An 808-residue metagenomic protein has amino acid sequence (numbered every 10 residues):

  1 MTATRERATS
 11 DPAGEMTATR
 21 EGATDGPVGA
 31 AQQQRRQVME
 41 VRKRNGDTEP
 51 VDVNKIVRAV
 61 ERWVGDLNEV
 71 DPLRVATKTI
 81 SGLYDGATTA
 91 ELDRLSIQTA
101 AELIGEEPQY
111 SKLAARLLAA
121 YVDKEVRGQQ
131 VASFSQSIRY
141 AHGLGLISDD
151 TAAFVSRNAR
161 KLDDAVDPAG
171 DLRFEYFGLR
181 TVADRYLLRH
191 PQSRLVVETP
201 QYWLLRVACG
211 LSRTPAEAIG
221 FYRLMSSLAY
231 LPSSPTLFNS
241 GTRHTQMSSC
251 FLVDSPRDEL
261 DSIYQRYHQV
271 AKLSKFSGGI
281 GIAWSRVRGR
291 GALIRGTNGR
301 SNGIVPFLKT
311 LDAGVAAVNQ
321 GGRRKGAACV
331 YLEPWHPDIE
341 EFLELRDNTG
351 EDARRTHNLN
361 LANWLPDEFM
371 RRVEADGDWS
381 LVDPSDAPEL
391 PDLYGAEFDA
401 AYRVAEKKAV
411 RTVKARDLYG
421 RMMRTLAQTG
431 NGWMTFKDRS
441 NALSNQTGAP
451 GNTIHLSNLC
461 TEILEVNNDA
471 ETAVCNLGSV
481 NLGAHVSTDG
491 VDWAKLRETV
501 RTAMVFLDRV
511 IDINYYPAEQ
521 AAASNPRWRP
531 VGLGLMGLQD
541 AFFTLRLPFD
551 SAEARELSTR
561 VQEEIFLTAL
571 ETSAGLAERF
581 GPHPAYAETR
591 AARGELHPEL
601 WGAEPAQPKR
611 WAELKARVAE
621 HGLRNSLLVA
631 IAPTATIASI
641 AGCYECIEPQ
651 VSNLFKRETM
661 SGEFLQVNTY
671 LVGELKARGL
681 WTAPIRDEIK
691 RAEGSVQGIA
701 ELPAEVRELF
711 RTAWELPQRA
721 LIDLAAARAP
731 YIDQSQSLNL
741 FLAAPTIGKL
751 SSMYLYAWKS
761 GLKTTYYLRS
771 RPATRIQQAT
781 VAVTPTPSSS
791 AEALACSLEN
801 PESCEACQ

Functional and structural regions predicted by a protein language model:
T2-R35, R775-Q808: Acidic, low-complexity intrinsically disordered tails
T2-R5, A18, D25-Q37, V70-A208 (+1 more regions): Core nucleic-acid recognition elements
D52-E69, L205-L211, Q650: Short, surface-exposed, low-complexity cationic segments
S111-L144, L365-F369, S440-A473, V531 (+6 more regions): Terminal amphipathic helices with adjacent charged low-complexity linkers/tails
Q129-P215, V287, G296-T310, G322-G326 (+4 more regions): Conserved, charged catalytic cores of large soluble enzymes
F154-T181, T461-V466, L507-D512, E604-P608 (+2 more regions): Catalytic alpha/beta core of large soluble enzyme barrels
L188, V207-G296, I304-F307, V318 (+6 more regions): Function-dense linear segments that define catalytic or interfacial modules in macromolecule-processing proteins
Y267, T499-A522, P526, P530 (+5 more regions): Internal maturation/activation junctions in enzymes
